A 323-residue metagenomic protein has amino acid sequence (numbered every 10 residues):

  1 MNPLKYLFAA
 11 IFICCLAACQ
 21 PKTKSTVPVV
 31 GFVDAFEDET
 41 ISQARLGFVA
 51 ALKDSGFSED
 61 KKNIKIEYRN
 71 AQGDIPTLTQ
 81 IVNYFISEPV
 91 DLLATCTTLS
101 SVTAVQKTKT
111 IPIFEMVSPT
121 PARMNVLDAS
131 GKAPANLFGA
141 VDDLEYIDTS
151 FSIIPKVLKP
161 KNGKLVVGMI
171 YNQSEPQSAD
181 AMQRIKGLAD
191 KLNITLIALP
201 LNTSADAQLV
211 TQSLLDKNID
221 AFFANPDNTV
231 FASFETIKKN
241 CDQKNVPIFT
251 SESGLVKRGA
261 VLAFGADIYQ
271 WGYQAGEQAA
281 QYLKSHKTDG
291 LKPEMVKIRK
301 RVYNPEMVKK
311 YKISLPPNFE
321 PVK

Functional and structural regions predicted by a protein language model:
N2-F8, C19-K323: Short hydrophobic alpha-helices and adjacent helix-cap/hinge residues
